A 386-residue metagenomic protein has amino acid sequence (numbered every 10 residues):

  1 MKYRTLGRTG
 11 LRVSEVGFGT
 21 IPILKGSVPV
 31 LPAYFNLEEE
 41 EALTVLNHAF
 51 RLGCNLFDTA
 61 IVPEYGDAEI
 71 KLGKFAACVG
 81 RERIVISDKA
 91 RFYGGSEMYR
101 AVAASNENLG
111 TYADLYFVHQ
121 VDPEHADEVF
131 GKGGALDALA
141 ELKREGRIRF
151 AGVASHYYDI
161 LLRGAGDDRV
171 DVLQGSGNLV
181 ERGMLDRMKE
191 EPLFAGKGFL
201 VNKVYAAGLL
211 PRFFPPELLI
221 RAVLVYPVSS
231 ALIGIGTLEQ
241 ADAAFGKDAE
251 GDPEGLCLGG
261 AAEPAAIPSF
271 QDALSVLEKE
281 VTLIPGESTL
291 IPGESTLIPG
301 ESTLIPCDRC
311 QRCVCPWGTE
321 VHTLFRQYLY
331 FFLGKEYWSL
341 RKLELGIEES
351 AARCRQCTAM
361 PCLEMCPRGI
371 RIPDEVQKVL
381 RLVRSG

Functional and structural regions predicted by a protein language model:
M1-R83: N-terminal binding-site loop/beta-alpha segment at the start of enzyme catalytic domains that lines or forms
Y3, L46, E69, G73 (+7 more regions): Generic structural signal for well-ordered alpha-helices, preferentially at hydrophobic/aromatic core positions
L6, F18, A49, F57 (+11 more regions): Conserved, mostly hydrophobic/aromatic
S27-P29, Y34, Y93-M188, L193-N202: Glycine/proline-rich, positively charged, aromatic-decorated active-site loop/lid region on the catalytic face
T44, N55, K74, D167-R169 (+1 more regions): Structured C-terminal cap/extension of enzyme domains
L56-V62, S87-D88, R149-G152, V172-G175 (+1 more regions): Short catalytic-loop micro-motif centered on adjacent basic/acidic residues
P63, V79-S96, H119: Structural motif corresponding to the early beta-alpha repeats
E69-S87, L136-G146, F194-G196: Alpha-helix-loop-beta-strand connector modules within alpha/beta enzyme cores
